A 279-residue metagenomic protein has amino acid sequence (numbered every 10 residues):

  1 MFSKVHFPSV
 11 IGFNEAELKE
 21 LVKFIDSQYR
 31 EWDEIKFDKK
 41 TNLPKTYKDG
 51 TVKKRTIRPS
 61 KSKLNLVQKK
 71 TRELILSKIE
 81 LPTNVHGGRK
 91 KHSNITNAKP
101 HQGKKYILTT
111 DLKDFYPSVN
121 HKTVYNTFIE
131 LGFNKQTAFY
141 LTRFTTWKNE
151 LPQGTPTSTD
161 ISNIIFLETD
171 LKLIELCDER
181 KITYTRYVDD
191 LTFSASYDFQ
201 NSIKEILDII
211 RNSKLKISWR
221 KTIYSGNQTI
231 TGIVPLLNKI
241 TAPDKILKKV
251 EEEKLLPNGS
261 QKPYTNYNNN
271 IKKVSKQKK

Functional and structural regions predicted by a protein language model:
M1-T155, I164-E175, Y197-K279: Right-hand nucleic-acid polymerase module
T109-K113, G154, S158, R180-A195: Catalytic palm active-site di-aspartate
I161: Conserved binding-pocket/active-site segment within a compact domain
